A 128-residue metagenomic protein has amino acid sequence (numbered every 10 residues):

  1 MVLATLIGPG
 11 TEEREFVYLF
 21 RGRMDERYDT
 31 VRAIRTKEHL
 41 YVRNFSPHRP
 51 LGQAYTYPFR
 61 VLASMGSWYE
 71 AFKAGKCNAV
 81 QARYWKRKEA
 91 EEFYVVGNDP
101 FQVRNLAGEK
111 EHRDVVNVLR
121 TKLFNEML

Functional and structural regions predicted by a protein language model:
M1-L6, V103-R104, L128: Short intrinsically disordered, low-complexity coil segments enriched in acidic
M1-T11, N98, K110-E111: Non-catalytic, well-ordered alpha-helical segments in soluble enzyme domains
T11-R14, H39: Generic structural signal for secondary-structure transition and capping sites
E15-L19: WW-domain-binding short linear motifs
M24-G108, D114-V116, M127: C-terminal, low-complexity/hydrophilic appendages and adjacent surface loops of extracellular/periplasmic anionic
L119-L123: Short amphipathic alpha-helical coiled-coil/interface segments
